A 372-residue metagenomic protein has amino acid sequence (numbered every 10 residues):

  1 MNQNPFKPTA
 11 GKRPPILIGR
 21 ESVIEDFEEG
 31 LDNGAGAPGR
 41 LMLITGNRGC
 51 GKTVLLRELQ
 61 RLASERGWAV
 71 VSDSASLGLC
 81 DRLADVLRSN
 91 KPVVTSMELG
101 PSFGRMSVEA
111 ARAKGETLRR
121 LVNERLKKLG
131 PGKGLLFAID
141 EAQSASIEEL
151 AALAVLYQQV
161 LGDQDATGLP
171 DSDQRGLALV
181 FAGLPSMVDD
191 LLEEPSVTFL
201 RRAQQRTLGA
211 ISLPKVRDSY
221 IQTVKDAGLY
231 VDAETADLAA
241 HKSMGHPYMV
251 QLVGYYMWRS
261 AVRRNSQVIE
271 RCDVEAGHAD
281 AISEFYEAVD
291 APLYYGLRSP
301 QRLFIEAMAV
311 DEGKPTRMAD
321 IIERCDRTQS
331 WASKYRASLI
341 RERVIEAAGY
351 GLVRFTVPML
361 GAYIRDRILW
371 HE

Functional and structural regions predicted by a protein language model:
M1-R40, D85-S89, I147, A166 (+3 more regions): A short, basic N-terminal segment
P38-E58: Walker A/P-loop nucleotide-binding motif
L43, R57-L79: Conserved catalytic segments around the Walker B and adjacent sensor/switch elements of P-loop NTPase domains
R112-S186, E193-S196: Conserved Walker B catalytic segment
E148, C325-E342, Y350: Short amphipathic alpha-helical interaction segments
L208-T235, K242, V253: Conserved small helical "lid"/interfacial subdomain of P-loop NTPases
G245, Q251-Q329: Winged-helix-like regulatory helical subdomains adjacent to P-loop NTPase cores
F285, P358-E372: Short, amphipathic alpha-helical interaction segments positioned at domain boundaries
